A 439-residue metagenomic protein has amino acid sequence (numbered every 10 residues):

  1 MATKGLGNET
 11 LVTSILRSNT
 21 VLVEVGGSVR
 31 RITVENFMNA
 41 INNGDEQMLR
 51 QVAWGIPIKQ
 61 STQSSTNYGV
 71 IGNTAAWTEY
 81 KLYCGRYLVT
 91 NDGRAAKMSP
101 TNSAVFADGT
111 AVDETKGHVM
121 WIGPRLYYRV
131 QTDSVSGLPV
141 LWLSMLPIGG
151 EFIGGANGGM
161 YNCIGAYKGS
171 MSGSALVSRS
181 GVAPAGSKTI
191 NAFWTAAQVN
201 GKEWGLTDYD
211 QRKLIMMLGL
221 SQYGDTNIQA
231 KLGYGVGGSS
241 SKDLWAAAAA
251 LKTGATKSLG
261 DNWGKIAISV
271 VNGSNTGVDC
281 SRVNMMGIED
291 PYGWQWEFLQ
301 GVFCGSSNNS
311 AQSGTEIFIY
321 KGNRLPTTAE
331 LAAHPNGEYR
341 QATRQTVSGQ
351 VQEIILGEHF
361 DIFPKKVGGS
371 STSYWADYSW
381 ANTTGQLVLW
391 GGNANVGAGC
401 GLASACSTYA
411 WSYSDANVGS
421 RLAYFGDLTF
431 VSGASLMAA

Functional and structural regions predicted by a protein language model:
M1-S18, L436-A439: Short, intrinsically disordered N-terminal pre-domain segments
S18-V25, G287-E289: Short hydrophobic/aromatic-rich beta-strand motifs
L22-V29, P57-T62, Y167-S170: Short, flexible beta-strand-to-coil junctions
V23-N43: Short, surface-exposed terminal/edge motifs of secreted or surface/virion proteins that either
D45-I122, Y128-V130, A439: GGW-centered surface loops in extracellular recognition modules
W54, Q211-K213, Y234-S258, N262 (+2 more regions): C-terminal, surface-exposed recognition/capping segments
T110-G117, L143-P291, Q295: Short aromatic-cysteine micro-motif
G305-G322: A short, polar/charged loop-to-alpha-helix boundary motif
